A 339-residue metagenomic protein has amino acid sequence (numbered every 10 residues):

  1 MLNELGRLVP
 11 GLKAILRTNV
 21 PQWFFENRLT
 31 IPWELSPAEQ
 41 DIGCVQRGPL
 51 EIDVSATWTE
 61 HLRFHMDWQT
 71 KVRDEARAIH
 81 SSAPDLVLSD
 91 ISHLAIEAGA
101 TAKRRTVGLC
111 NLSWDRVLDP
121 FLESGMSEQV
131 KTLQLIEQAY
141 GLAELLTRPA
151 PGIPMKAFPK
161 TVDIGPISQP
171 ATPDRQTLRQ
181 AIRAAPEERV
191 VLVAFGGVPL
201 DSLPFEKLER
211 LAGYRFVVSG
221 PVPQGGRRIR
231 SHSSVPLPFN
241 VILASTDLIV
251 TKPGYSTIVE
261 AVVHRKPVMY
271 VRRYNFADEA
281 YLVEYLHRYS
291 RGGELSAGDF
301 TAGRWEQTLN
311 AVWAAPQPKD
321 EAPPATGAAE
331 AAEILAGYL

Functional and structural regions predicted by a protein language model:
M1-L5, Q169-L248, I258: Donor-nucleotide binding loops and adjacent catalytic segments primarily of GT-B fold Leloir glycosyltransferases
G11-M66: Conserved nucleotide-sugar phosphate-binding/catalytic loop shared by glycosyltransferases and other
E51-L86, L94: Conserved nucleotide-sugar donor-binding subdomain of glycosyltransferases
L86-D90, G108, P238-Y281: A donor-sugar binding/catalytic signature common to diverse glycosyltransferases and related nucleotide-sugar
T101-V117: Active-site proximal beta-strand in glycosyltransferases
L118, E123-L200: A nucleotide-sugar donor-handling region in carbohydrate enzymes
F276-Q307, A325: Change "using UDP/GDP/dTDP sugars" to "using nucleotide sugars
E306-L339: C-terminal amphipathic helix plus adjacent low-complexity, charged tail appended to glycosyltransferase catalytic
